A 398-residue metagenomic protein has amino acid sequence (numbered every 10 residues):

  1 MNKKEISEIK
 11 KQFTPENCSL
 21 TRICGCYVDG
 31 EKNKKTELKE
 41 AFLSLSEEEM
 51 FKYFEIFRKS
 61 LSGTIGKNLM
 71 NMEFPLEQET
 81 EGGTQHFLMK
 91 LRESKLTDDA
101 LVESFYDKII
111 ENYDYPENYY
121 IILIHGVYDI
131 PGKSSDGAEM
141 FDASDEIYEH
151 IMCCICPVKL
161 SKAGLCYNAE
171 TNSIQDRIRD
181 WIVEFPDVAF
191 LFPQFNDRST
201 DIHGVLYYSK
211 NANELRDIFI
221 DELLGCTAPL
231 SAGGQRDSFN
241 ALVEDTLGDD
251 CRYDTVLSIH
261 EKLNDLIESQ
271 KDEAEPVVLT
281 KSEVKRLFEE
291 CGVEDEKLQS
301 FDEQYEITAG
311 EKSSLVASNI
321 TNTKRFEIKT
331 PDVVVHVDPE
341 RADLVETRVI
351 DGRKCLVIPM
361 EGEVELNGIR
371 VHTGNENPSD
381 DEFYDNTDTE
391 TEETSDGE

Functional and structural regions predicted by a protein language model:
M1-K59, P359-L366, R370-E398: N-terminal leader/presequence-like segments
Q12, N17-N322: Long, hydrophobic alpha/beta structural blocks
L287-E398: C-terminal, beta-strand-rich globular interaction domains
